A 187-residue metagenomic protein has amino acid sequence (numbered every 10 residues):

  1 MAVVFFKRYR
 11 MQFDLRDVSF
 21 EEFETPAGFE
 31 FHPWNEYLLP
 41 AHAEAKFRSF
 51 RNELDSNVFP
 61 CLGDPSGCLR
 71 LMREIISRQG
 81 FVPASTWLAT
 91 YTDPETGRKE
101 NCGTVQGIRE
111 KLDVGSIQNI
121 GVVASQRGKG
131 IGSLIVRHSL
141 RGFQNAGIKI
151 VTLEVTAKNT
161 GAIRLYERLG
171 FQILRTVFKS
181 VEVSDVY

Functional and structural regions predicted by a protein language model:
M1-F6, S133, A157-R175, V183-Y187: Conserved active-site alpha-helix within GNAT-family acetyltransferase domains
M1-N35, S180: Acyl-donor-binding surface of acyltransferase catalytic domains
E30, S116-Q118, V151: Conserved Rossmann-like nucleotide-binding pocket used by diverse enzymes that bind dinucleotide cofactors
E30-K46, F50-N57: A short beta-loop-alpha structural element at the N-terminal edge of CoA-dependent acyl/N-acetyltransferase catalytic
S49-L54, L62-V114, Q118, V123: Acetyl-CoA-dependent GNAT
V122, G128-N145, R164-R168: Conserved acetyl-CoA-binding loop-helix of GNAT-fold acetyltransferases
F143-E154: Conserved GNAT acetyl-CoA-binding A-motif
